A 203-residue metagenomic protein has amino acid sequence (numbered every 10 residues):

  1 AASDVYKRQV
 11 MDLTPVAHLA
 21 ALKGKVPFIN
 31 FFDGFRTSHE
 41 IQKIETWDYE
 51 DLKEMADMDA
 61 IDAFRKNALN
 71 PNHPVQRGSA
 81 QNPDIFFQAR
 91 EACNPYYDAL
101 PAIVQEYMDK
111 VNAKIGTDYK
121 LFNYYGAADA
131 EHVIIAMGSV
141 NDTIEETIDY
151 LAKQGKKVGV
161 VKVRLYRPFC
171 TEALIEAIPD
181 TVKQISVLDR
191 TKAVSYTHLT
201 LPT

Functional and structural regions predicted by a protein language model:
A2-Q9, T197-T203: Conserved small/polar residues in nucleotide/adenosyl-binding loops
S3-G34: Internal, well-ordered domain-core segments that constitute the primary functional module of diverse proteins
R8-M11, P83, R90, N94-Q105 (+3 more regions): Electropositive phosphate-/nucleotide-binding environments in soluble metabolic enzymes
Q9-A20, A102, E106-K110, E146: Alpha-helical scaffold segments in soluble metabolic enzymes
D12-P15, H39-T46, E146-T147, A173 (+1 more regions): Short acidic, glycine/serine/threonine-rich loops at helix termini
V16-A20, K43, Y124: A generic local secondary-structure boundary/capping motif
F28-N123: Conformationally flexible catalytic loops at phosphate/diphosphate-handling active centers
D109-L199: Thiamine diphosphate
